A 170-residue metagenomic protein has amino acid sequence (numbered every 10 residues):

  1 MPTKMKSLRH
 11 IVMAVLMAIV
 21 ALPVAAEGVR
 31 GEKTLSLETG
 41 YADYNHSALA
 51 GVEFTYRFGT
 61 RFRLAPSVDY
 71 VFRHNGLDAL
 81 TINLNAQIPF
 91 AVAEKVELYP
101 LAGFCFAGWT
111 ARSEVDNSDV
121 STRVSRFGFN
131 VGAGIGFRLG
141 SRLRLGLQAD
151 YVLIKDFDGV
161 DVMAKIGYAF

Functional and structural regions predicted by a protein language model:
M1-G31: Cleavable N-terminal export/targeting peptides
M5-S7, T34, L84, V131: N-terminal cationic leader/targeting segments used for protein routing and processing
G28-Y41, P100: Transmembrane beta-strand segments of Gram-negative outer membrane beta-barrel proteins
G31, A48, L80, F127-F129 (+2 more regions): Exposed loop/turn and edge beta-strand positions of beta-sandwich/beta-sheet ligand-binding modules
T34-L37, E114-S118, L147-A149: Extracytoplasmic loops and strand-loop junctions of Gram-negative outer membrane beta-barrel proteins
E38-A50, V71-L80, E94, V152-V162: Solvent-exposed loop/turn segments connecting transmembrane beta-strands in outer-membrane beta-barrel proteins
Y41-E53, S67, S121, S125: Surface-exposed strand-loop-strand hairpins of Gram-negative outer-membrane beta-barrel proteins
E53-N117, R126-F129, F137-L145, M163 (+1 more regions): Gram-negative (and chloroplast) outer-membrane scaffold detector with strong preference for beta-barrel transmembrane
